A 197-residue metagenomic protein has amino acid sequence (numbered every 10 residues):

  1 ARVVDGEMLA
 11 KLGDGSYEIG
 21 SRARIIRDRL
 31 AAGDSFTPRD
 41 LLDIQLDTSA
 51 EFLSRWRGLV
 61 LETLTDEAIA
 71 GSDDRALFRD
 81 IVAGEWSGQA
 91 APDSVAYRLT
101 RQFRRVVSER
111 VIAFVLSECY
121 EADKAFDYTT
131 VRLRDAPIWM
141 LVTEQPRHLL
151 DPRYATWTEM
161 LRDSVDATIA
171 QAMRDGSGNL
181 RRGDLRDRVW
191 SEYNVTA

Functional and structural regions predicted by a protein language model:
A1-R39, F52-R55, L59, T63 (+1 more regions): Catalytic nucleotidyl-transfer cores of nucleotide-processing enzymes
S35-A197: Acidic, low-complexity N-terminal propeptides/linkers enriched in Ser/Thr/Asp/Gly that mediate export, maturation
